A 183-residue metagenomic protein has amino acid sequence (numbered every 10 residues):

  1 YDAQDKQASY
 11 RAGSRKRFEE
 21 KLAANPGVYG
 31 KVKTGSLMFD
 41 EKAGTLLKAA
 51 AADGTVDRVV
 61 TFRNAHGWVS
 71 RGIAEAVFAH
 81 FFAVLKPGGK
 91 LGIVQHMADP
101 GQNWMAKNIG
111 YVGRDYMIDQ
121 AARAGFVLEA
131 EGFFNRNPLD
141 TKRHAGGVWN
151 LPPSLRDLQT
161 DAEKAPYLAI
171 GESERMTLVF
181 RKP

Functional and structural regions predicted by a protein language model:
Y1-D2, G88-M97: Conserved beta-strand signature within the Rossmann-like core of class I S-adenosyl-L-methionine
Y10-L47: S-adenosyl-L-methionine
L46-V59: A short acidic, Gly/Pro-enriched loop at the edge of an enzyme's catalytic core that lines a small-molecule cofactor
V56-E75: A short SAM/SAH-binding and catalytic strip from SAM-dependent methyltransferases
A74-P87: A short glycine-rich, Lys/Arg-flanked "PGG" loop and its adjoining helix->strand segment in the class I
W104-E131: Conserved Class I S-adenosyl-L-methionine
A124, E163-P183: C-terminal lobe and adjacent flexible extensions of AdoMet/dcAdoMet transferase-like proteins
G132-S154: Conserved catalytic loop of SAM-dependent methyltransferase domains
